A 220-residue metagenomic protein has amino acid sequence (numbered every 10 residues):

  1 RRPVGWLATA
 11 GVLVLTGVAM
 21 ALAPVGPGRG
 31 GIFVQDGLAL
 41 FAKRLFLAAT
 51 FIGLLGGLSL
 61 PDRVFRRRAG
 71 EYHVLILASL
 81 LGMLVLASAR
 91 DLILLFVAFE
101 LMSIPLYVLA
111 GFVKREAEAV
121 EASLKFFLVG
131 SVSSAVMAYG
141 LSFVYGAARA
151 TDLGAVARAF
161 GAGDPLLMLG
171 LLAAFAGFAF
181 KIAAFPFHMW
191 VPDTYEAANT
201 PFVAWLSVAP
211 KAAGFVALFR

Functional and structural regions predicted by a protein language model:
R1-R220: Alpha-helical transmembrane segments of multi-pass membrane proteins predominantly involved in bioenergetics
